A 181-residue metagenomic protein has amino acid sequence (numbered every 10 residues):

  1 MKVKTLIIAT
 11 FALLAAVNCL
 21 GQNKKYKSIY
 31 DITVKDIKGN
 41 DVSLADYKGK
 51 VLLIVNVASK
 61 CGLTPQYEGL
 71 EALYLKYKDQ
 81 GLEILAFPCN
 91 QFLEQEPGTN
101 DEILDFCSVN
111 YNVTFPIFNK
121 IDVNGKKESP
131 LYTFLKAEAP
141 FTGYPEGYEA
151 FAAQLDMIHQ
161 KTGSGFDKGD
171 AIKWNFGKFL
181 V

Functional and structural regions predicted by a protein language model:
M1-K24: Bacterial Sec-dependent N-terminal signal peptides
Q22-A45: N-terminal "domain-start" segment that seeds a small globular fold
K25, A45-Y47, K76-Q80, V109-Y111 (+3 more regions): Extracellular/periplasmic catalytic domains that process cell-envelope and extracellular macromolecules
K50-L52, S59-K60, T64-P88, C107-Y111: Conserved helix-turn-beta segment immediately C-terminal to the redox Cys motif in thioredoxin-like folds
N56, G81-G98, V113-G125: Thiol-based oxidoreductase modules, predominantly thioredoxin-like and allied folds used for disulfide exchange
G69-A72, G98, E102, F106 (+1 more regions): Extracytoplasmic/secreted proteins, especially bacterial periplasmic and envelope-associated proteins
N112-V181: Thiol/selenol-based redox catalytic cores and closely related redox-interacting motifs
